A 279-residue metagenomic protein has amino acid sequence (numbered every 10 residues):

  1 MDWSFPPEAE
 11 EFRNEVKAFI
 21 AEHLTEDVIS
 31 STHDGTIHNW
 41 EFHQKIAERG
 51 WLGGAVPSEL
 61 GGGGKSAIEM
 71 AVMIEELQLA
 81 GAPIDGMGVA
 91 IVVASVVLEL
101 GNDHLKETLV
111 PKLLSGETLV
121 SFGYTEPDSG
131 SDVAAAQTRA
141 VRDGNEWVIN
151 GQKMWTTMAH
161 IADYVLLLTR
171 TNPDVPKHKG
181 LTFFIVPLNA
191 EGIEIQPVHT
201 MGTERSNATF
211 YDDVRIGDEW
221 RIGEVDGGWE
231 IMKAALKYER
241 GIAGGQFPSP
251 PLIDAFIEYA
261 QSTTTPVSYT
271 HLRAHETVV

Functional and structural regions predicted by a protein language model:
M1-E8: Intrinsic disorder at enzyme termini
E48-E117, M158-Y164, E239-I242, S249: Internal helix-loop-helix
G116-Y124: A short, Trp-centered hydrophobic/proline-enriched beta-strand micro-motif
Q137, N145-E146, N150-Q196: A short core secondary-structure module
N189-R215: Flexible, small-/acidic-enriched active-site or ligand-binding loops
V214-G228: Long, acidic (Asp/Glu-rich), low-complexity accessory segments flanking structured domains
L252-A260, T264, S268: Oxyanion-binding "anion nests"
H271-A274, V278-V279: Single conserved hydrophobic/aromatic residue that forms the stacking wall/gate of nucleotide- or nucleobase-binding
